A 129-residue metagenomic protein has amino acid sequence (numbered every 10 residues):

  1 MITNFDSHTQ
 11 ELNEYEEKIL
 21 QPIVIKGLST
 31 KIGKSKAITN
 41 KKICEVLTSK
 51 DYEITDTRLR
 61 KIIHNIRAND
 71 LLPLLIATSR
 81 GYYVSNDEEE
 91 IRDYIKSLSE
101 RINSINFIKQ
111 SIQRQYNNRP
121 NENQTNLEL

Functional and structural regions predicted by a protein language model:
M1-T30: Short alpha-helical segments that sit at the start of domains
L28-T39: Short capping segments at the starts of secondary-structure elements
K42-I54: Short helix-coil junctions and helix-kink-helix linkers
E53-A68: Short amphipathic alpha-helical interaction segments
R67-A77: A short, conserved structural fragment
T78-N86: Minor-groove-contacting beta-hairpin "wing" of winged helix-turn-helix DNA-binding domains
E89-I112: Short, amphipathic alpha-helical interaction segments positioned at domain boundaries
I112-L129: Exposed, interaction-prone assembly regions rather than primary DNA-binding/catalytic cores
